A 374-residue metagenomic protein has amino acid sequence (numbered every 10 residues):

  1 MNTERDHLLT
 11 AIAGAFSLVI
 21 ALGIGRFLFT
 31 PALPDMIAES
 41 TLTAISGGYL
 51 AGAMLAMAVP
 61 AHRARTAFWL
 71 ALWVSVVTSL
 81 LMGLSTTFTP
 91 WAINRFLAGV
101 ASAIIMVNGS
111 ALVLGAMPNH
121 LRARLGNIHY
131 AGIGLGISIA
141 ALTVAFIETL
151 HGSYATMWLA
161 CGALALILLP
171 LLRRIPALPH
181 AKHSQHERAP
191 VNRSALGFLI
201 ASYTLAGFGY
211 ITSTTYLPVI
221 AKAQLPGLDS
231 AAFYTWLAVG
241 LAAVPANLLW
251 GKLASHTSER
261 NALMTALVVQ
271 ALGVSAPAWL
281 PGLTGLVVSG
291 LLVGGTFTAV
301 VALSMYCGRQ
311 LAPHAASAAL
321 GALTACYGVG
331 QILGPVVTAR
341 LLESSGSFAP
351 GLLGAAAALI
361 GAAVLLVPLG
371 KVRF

Functional and structural regions predicted by a protein language model:
T30, L196-L237, L241: Extracytoplasmic gate region of multi-pass secondary transporters
G52-A64, A246-S258, L342-E343: Helix-to-loop junctions at the C-terminal end of transmembrane segments in multipass secondary transporters
A53-T87: Conserved MFS/SLC helix-loop-helix module at the cytosolic interface between two early adjacent transmembrane helices
N94-G132: Cytoplasmic helix-loop-helix junction between adjacent transmembrane helices in 12-TM secondary transporters
N119-A177: Helix-loop-helix hairpin linking two adjacent transmembrane segments in secondary transporters
F146-G162, A339-L359: A membrane-interface helix-boundary motif in multi-pass transporters
S258-S304: C-terminal transmembrane helical hairpin of 12-TM major facilitator-type secondary transporters
H314-S347, A355: A late C-terminal transmembrane helix in Major Facilitator Superfamily
